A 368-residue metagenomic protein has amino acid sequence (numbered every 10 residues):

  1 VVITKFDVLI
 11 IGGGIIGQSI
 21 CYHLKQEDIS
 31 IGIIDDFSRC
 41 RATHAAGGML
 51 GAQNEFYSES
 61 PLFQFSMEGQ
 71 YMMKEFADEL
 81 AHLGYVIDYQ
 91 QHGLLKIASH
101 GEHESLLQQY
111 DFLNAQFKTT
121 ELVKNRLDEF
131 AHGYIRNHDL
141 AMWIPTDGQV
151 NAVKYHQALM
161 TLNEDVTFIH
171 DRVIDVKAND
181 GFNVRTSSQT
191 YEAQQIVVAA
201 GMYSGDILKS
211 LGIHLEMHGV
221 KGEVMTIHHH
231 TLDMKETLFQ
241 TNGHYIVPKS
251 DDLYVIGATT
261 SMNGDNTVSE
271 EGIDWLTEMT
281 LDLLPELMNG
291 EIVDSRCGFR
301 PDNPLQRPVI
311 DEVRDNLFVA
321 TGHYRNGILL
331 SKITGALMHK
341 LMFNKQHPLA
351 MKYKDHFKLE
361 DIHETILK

Functional and structural regions predicted by a protein language model:
F6-G32: N-terminal Rossmann-like FAD-binding beta1-loop-alpha1 element of flavoenzymes
L9-I11, Y191-Y203, G335: Short hydrophobic core segments
S19-H23, Y85-Y89, A200-D315: Active-site substrate-recognition segment that forms the wall of the catalytic cavity or substrate channel
K25-A45: Glycine-rich FAD pyrophosphate-binding loop
M49-F130, L281: Dinucleotide-binding Rossmann-like beta1-alpha1 core, especially the glycine-rich loop that anchors the ADP
G84-K96, T120-T161, T259-N263, T321-G322: Helix-loop-beta segment of a Rossmann-like dinucleotide-binding subdomain
I169-N183: A conserved short coil-to-beta-strand element within the FAD-binding core of flavoproteins
G290-K368: C-terminal catalytic lobe of FAD-dependent flavoproteins
